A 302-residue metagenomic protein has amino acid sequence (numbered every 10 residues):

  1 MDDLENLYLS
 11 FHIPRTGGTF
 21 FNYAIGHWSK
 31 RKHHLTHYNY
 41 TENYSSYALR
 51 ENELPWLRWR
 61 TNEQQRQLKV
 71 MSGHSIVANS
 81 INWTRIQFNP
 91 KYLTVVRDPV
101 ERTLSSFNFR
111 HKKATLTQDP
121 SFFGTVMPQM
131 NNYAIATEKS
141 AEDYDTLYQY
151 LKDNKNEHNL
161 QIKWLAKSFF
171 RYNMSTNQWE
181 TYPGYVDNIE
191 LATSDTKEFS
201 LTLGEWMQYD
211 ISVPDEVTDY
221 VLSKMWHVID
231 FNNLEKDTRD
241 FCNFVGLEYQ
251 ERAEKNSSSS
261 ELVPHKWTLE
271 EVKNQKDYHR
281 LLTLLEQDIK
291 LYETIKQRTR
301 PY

Functional and structural regions predicted by a protein language model:
M1-N6: Juxtamembrane luminal stem/stalk of type II transmembrane Golgi/ER carbohydrate-processing enzymes
L7-F11, H227, Y278-H279: A detector of helix-start/N-cap boundary segments at the beginnings of structured domains
Y8-E51: N-terminal pre-catalytic "stem/leader" segment of glycosyltransferase-like enzymes
L9-S10, T94-V96: Short hydrophobic beta-strand that contains or immediately precedes a catalytic carboxylate
G17, D98, W226-I229, F241-C242 (+3 more regions): A residue-level signal for conserved active-site and pocket-lining positions in enzyme catalytic cores
W28-S29, F107-R110, T299: Active-site catalytic pocket residues across diverse enzymes, especially alpha/beta-hydrolases
E42-T94, E101-K255: PAPS-dependent sulfotransferase catalytic domain
W56-R58, S72-V77, I81, D230 (+1 more regions): PAPS-dependent sulfotransferase catalytic core
